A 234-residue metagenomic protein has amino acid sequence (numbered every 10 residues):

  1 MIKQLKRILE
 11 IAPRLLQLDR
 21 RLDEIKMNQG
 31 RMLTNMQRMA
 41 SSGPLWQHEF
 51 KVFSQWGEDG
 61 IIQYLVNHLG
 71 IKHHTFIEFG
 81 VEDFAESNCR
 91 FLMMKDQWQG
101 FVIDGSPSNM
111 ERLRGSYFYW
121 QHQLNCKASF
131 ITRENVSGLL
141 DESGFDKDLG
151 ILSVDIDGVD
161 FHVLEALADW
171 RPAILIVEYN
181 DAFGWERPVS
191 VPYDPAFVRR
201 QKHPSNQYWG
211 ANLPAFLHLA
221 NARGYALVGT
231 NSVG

Functional and structural regions predicted by a protein language model:
M1-P44: Membrane-proximal basic amphipathic "stem/tether" segments
M1-Q4, R14, E58, T132 (+1 more regions): Alpha-helical structural motif
R7, R20, M27, R31-T34 (+5 more regions): Charged/polar, solvent-exposed surface patches and flexible loops
I11, L15, N67, K72 (+6 more regions): A generic structural micro-environment signature that highlights single residues at secondary-structure boundaries
G30-M36, I61, F84, E186-S190: Short hydrophobic/aromatic-rich motifs at helix boundaries and adjacent loops
S42, N67-L69, D194-F197: A short alpha-helix capping/helix-coil boundary motif
W46-K147, I151-V154, D181: SAM cofactor-binding core of SAM-dependent methyltransferases, primarily the Rossmann-like beta-alpha-beta module
E78, F91, W98-Q99, K147-V154 (+1 more regions): Conserved acidic-Pro-Pro-aromatic motif
